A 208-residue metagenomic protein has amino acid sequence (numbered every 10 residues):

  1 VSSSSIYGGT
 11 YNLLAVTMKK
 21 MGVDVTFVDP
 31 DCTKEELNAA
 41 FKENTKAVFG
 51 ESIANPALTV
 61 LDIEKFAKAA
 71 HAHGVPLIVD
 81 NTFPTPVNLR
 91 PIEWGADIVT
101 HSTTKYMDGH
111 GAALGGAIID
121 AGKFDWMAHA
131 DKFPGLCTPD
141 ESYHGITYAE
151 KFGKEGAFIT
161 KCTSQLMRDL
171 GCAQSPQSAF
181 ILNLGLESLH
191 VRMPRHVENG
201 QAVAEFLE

Functional and structural regions predicted by a protein language model:
V1-L207: Conserved PLP-enzyme active-site core in the AAT-like
